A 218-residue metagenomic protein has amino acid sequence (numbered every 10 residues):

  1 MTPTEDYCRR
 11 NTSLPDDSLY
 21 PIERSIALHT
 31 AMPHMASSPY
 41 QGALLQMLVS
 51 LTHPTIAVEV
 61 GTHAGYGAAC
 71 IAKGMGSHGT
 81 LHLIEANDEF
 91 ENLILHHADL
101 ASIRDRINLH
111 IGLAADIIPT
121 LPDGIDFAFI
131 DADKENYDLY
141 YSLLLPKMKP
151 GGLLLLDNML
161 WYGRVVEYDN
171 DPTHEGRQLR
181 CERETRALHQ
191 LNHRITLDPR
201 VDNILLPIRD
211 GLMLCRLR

Functional and structural regions predicted by a protein language model:
M1-F127, K134-L155, M159-R218: A short alpha-helical cap/connector motif
